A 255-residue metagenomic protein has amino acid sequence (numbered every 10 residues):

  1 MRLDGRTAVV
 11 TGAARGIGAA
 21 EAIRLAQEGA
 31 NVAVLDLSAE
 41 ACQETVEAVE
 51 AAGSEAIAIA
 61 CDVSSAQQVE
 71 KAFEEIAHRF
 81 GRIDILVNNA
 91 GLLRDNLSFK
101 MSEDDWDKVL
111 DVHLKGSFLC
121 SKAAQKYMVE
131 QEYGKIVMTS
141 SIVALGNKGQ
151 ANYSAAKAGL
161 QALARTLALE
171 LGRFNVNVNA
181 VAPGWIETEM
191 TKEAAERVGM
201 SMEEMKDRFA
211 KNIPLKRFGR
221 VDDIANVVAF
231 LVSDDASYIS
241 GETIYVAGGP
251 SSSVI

Functional and structural regions predicted by a protein language model:
E70, L93-D107, G149-N152, K192: Conserved mid-core segment of classical short-chain dehydrogenase/reductases
R82, G172, N177, I239-G241: Short, small/polar-rich loop/turn modules that mediate ligand/substrate recognition or access, typified
L97-S98, S102-L110, I136, M205 (+1 more regions): Substrate-binding pocket helix/loop in short-chain dehydrogenase/reductase
M101, I142-V143, N147-A155, T166: Active-site loop-to-helix junction immediately N-terminal to the catalytic Tyr of the SDR YXXXK motif in Rossmann-fold
S121, A156, A164: Active-site helix of classical SDR
K126, L169-R173, S237: Alpha-helical segment proximal to the catalytic Tyr-Lys
A229, S240-I255: Short C-terminal tail/terminal secondary-structure segment of NAD(P)H-dependent dehydrogenase/reductase domains
